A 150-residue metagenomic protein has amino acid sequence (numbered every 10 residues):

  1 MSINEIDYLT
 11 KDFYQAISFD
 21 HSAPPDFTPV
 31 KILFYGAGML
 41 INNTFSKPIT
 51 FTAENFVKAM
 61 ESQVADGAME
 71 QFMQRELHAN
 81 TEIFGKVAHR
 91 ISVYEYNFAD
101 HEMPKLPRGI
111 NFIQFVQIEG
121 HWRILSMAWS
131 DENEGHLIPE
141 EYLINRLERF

Functional and structural regions predicted by a protein language model:
M1-L33, I144-F150: Short, low-complexity N-terminal intrinsically disordered segments enriched in polar/charged residues
F13, V30-K31, G38, R90 (+1 more regions): Hydrophobic pocket/interface hotspot
F34, Y94-Y96, A128-D131: Short beta-strand segments enriched in hydrophobic/aromatic residues within well-folded beta-rich domains
Y35, P107-I110, L137-F150: Non-catalytic cap/lid and distal C-terminal segments of serine-dependent acyl enzymes
M39-L40, T44-H101: Surface-exposed, charged secondary-structure patches
F51-A53, H101-P104, N133-E141: A short, polar/proline- and glycine-enriched secondary-structure boundary/capping micro-motif
R90, L106-P107: Residue-level preference for beta-strand/loop junctions
R108-I138: Short beta-strand edge/turn micro-motifs at domain boundaries
